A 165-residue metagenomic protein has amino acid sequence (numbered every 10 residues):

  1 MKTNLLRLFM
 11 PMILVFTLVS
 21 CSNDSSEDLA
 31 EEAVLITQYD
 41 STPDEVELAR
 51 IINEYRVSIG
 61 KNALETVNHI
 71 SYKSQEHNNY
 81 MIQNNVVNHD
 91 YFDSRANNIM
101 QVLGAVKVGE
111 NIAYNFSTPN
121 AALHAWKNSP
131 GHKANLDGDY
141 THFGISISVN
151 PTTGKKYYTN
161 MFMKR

Functional and structural regions predicted by a protein language model:
M1-F9: Bacterial N-terminal signal peptides that target proteins for export
T3, S22-R165: Functional surface patches built around histidine and acidic residues
F16-S20: C-terminal motif of bacterial Sec signal peptides marking the signal peptidase cleavage site
